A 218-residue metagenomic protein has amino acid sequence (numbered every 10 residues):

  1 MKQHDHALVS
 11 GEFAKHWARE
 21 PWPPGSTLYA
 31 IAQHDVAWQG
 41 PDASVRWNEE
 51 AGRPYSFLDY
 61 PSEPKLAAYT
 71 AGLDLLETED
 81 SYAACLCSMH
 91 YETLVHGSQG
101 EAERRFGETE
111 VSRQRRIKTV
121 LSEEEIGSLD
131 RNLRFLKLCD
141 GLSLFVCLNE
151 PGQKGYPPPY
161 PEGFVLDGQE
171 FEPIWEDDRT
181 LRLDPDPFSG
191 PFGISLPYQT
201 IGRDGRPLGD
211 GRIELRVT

Functional and structural regions predicted by a protein language model:
M1, L8-E12, E20, P24-N149: Divalent metal-dependent catalytic cores for phosphoryl transfer on phosphate-bearing substrates
Q3-V9, Y156-P161: Short linear motifs at secondary-structure transitions and domain/linker junctions
W17: Active-site nucleophile-adjacent alpha helix/oxyanion-hole segment immediately C-terminal to the catalytic cysteine
G107-T218: Non-catalytic terminal regions of proteins
